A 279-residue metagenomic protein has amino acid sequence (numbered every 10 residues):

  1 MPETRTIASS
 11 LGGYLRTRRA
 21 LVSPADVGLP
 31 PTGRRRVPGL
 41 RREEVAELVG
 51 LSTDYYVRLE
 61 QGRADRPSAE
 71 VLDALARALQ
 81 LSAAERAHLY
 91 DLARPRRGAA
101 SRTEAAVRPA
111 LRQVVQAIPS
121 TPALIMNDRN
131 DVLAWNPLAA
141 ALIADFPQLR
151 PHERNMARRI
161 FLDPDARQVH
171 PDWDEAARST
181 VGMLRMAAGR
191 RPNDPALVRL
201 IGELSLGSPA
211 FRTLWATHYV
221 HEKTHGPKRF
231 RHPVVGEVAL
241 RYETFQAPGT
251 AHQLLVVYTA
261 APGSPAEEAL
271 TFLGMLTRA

Functional and structural regions predicted by a protein language model:
M1-L40: A short, Lys/Arg-rich alpha-helix, primarily the initiator
M1-R16, P67-A110, D128: Short amphipathic recognition helices of helix-turn-helix/homeodomain-type DNA-binding modules
R16-S23, Y90, R94, Q116 (+2 more regions): Amphipathic, well-packed alpha-helical segments that form the structural scaffold of globular domains
D26-G39, A99-A110, Q116-A117: An N-terminal domain-cap segment
T32-R36, R42-E43, V49-R66, A74-A76: Recognition helix of helix-turn-helix/homeodomain-like DNA-binding domains that insert into the DNA major groove
P109-N127, V132-A279: Hydrophobic protein-protein interaction segments
